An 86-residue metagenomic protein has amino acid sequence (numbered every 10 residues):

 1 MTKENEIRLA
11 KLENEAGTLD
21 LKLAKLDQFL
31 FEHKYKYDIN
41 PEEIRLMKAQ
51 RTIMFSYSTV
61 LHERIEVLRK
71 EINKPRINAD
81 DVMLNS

Functional and structural regions predicted by a protein language model:
M1-S86: Extended, charge-rich alpha-helical interface modules
